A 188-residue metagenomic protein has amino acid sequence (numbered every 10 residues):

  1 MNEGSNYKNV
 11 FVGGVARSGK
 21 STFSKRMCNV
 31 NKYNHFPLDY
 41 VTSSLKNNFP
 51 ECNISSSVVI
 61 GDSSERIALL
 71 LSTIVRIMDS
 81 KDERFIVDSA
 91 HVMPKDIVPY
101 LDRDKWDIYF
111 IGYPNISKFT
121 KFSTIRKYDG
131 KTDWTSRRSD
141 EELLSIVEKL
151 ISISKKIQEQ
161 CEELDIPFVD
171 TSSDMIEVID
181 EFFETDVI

Functional and structural regions predicted by a protein language model:
M1-Y7: Phosphate-binding P-loop
V12: Hydrophobic anchor at the beta1->P-loop junction of P-loop NTPases
V15-A16: The conserved Walker
G19: Conserved glycine(s) of the Walker
F23, M27: Hydrophobic positions on the alpha1 helix immediately C-terminal to the Walker A/P-loop
N34-F36, Y40-H91: Conserved nucleotide-sensing/catalytic segment adjacent to the nucleotide-binding pocket in NTP-handling enzymes
D107-I153: A glycine- and Lys/Arg-enriched "phosphate-lid" helix/loop adjacent to the NTP-binding pocket of small-molecule kinases
S152-I188: NTP-dependent small-molecule kinase module
